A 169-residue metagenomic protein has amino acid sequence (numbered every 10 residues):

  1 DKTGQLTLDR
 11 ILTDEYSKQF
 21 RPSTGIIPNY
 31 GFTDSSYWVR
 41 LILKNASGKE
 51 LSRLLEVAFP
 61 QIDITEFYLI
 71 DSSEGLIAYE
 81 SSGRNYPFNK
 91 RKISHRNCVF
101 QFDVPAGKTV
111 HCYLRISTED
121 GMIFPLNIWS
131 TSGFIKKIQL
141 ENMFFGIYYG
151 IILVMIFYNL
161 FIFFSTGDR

Functional and structural regions predicted by a protein language model:
D1-F144: Soluble non-transmembrane domains of integral membrane proteins
K136-R169: Core alpha-helical transmembrane segments of integral membrane proteins
